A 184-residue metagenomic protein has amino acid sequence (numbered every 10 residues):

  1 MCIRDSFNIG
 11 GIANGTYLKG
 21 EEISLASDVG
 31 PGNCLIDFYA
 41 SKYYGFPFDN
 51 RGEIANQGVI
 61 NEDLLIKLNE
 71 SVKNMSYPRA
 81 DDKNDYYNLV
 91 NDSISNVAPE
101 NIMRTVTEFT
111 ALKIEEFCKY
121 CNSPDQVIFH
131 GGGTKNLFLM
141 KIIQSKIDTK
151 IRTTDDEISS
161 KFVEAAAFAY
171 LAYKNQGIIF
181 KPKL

Functional and structural regions predicted by a protein language model:
M1-I3: Short, small-residue-biased leader/transition segments that mark boundaries at the very start of proteins
S6-N74: Glycine-rich phosphate-binding loop plus the immediately following alpha-helix
I9-I12, Q126-K135, A165: Glycine-rich beta-strand-to-loop/alpha-helix junction loops that act as flexible
L25-V29, T149-D155: Short hydrophobic/aromatic-enriched beta-strand-loop microsegments
P31-I36, V106, L139, K161-E164 (+1 more regions): Catalytic-loop motifs flanking and including active-site residues across diverse enzymes
D37, S41, L112-E116, Y170-K174: Short glycine/serine- and small hydrophobic-enriched flexible loop segments
F46-Q126, L137-D148: A contiguous, well-structured pocket-lining segment that forms one wall/lid of small-molecule binding clefts in soluble
E108, D155-L184: Glycine-rich phosphate-binding/hydrolytic loop that grips phosphoryl groups
